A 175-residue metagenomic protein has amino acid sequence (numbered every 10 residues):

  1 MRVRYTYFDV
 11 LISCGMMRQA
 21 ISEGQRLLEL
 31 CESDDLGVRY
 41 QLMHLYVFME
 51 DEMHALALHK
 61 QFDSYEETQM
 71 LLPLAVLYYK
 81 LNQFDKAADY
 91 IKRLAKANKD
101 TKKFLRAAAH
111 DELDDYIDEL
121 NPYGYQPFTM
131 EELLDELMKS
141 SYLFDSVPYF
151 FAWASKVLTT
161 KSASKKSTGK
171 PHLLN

Functional and structural regions predicted by a protein language model:
M1-L81: Eukaryote-skewed repeat-based solenoidal scaffolds used as protein-protein interaction platforms, primarily
V76-N175: Long, ordered, amphipathic alpha-helical scaffolds
